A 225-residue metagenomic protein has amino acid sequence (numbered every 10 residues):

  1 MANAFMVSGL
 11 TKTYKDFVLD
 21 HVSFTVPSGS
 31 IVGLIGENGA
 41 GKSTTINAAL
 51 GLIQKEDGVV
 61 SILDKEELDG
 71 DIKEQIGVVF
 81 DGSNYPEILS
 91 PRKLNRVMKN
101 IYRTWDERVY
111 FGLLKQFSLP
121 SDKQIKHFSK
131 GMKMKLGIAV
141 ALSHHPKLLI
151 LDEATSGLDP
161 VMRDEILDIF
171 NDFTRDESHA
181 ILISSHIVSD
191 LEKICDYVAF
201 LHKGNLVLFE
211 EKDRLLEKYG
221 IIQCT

Functional and structural regions predicted by a protein language model:
V7-L10, F17-P27, G58: Conserved beta-strand
E37-G41: Walker A (P-loop) phosphate-binding loop of ABC-type ATPase nucleotide-binding domains
G51, G58-I72: Conserved ABC transporter NBD signature motif
F80-L136: ABC-family P-loop ATPase nucleotide-binding domains
L149-E153: Catalytic Walker B motif of ABC-type/P-loop ATPase nucleotide-binding domains
T155-S156, V188: Short loop immediately C-terminal to the Walker-B catalytic DE motif in ABC-type ATPase nucleotide-binding domains
